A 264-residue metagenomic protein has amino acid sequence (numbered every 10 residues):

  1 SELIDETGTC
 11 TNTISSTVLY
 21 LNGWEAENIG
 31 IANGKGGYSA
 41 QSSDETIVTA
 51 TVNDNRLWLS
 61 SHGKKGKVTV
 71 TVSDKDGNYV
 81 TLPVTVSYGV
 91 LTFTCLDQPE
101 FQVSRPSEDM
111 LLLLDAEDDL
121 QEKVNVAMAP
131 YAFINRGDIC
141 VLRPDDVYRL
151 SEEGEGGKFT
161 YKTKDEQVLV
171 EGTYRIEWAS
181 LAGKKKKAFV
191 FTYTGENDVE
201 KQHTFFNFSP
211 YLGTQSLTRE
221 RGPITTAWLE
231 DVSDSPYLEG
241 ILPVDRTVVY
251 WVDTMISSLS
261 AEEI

Functional and structural regions predicted by a protein language model:
S1-G156, Y161-A261: Extracytoplasmic soluble-region selector
